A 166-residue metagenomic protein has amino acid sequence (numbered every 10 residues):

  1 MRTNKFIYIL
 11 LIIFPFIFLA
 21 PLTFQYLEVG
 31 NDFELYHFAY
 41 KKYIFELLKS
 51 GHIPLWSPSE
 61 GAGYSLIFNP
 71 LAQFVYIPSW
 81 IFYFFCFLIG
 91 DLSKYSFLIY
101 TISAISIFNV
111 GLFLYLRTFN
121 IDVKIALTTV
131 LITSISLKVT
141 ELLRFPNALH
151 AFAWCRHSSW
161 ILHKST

Functional and structural regions predicted by a protein language model:
M1, F6-Y8, Y36-F38, I107 (+1 more regions): Short hydrophobic/aromatic segments of transmembrane alpha-helices and their interfaces
M1-P21: Start-transfer (signal-anchor) and selected internal transmembrane alpha helices of multi-pass inner/ER membrane
R2, R117-I121, T166: Membrane-interface helix-boundary motifs at transmembrane edges
K5-L10, I99, L127-L131: Hydrophobic alpha-helical transmembrane segments
P15-N109, L131-R156: Membrane-interface coil-to-helix junctions
F82, F113-R117, H163: Membrane-water interface at transmembrane helix exits
L112-I135: Transmembrane-helix signature of polytopic, membrane-embedded enzymes that assemble or transfer cell-envelope glycans
S158-T166: Membrane-interface transmembrane helices that cradle and orient dolichyl/undecaprenyl
